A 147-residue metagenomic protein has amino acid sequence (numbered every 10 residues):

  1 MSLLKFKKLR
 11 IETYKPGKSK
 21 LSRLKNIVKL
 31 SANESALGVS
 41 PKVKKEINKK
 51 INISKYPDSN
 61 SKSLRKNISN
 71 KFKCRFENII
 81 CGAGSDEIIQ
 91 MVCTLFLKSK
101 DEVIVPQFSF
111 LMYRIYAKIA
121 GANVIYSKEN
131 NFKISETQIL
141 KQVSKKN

Functional and structural regions predicted by a protein language model:
M1-K55, I134, L140, K146: N-terminal "arm"/small-domain region of PLP-dependent enzymes with the aminotransferase-like
N26, N78, N123-I125: Conserved beta-strand segments of alpha/beta enzyme cores
L30, Y56, G82, S127: Hydrophobic residues at beta-strand termini and immediately following loops that shape nucleotide-binding pockets
N33-A36, S85-D86, F110: Short glycine-rich anion-binding loops that position phosphate/pyrophosphate groups of nucleotides and phosphorylated
S40-K44, K62-R65, R114: Short, surface-exposed alpha-helical segments at coil->helix boundaries
Y56-K62, D86, K133-T137: Structural motif corresponding to alpha-helix initiation and N-cap regions
S61-E102: Phosphate-binding glycine-rich loop
L95-N147: PLP-dependent aminotransferase-like
